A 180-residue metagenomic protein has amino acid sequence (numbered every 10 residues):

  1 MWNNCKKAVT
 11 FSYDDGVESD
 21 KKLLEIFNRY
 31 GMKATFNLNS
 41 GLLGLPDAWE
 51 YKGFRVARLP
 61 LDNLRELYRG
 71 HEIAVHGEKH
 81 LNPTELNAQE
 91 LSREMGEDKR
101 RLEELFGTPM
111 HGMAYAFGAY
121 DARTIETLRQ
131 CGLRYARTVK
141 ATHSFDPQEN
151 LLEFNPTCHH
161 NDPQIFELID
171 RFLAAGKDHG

Functional and structural regions predicted by a protein language model:
M1-F11, R29, H179: N-terminal pre-catalytic segment of deacetylase/amide-hydrolase enzymes
E18-L24: Short N-terminal binding/cap micro-motifs at the start of the first secondary-structure element
D20, L91, M95, I165: Aromatic/hydrophobic pocket-lining residues that form the small-molecule binding cavity in soluble enzyme cores
N28-E126, C131, T142, P147-F154 (+1 more regions): Metal-dependent polysaccharide deacetylase catalytic core of the NodB/CE4 family, i.e., the active-site-bearing domain
A136: Catalytic-domain carbohydrate-binding cleft regions of carbohydrate-active enzymes
P163-R171: A conserved mid-domain beta-alpha-beta active-site/ligand-binding segment of alpha/beta enzyme cores
